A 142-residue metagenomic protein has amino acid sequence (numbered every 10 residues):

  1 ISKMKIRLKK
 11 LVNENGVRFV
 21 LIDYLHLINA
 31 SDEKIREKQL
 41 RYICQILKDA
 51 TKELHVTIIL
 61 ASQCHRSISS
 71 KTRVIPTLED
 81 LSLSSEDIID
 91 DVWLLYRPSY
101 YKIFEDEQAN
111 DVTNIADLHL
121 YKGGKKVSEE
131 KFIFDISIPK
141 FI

Functional and structural regions predicted by a protein language model:
I1-D117: P-loop NTPase motor core
V17, G124-K125: Intrinsically disordered, low-complexity regions
R97, K122, F134: Active-site donor-binding loop signature of nucleotide-sugar glycosyltransferases
D117-G123: Conserved GTP-binding G-domain of TRAFAC-class P-loop NTPases and closely related GTPase folds
K125-I142: NTP-binding/hydrolysis catalytic cores, primarily Walker-type P-loop NTPases
